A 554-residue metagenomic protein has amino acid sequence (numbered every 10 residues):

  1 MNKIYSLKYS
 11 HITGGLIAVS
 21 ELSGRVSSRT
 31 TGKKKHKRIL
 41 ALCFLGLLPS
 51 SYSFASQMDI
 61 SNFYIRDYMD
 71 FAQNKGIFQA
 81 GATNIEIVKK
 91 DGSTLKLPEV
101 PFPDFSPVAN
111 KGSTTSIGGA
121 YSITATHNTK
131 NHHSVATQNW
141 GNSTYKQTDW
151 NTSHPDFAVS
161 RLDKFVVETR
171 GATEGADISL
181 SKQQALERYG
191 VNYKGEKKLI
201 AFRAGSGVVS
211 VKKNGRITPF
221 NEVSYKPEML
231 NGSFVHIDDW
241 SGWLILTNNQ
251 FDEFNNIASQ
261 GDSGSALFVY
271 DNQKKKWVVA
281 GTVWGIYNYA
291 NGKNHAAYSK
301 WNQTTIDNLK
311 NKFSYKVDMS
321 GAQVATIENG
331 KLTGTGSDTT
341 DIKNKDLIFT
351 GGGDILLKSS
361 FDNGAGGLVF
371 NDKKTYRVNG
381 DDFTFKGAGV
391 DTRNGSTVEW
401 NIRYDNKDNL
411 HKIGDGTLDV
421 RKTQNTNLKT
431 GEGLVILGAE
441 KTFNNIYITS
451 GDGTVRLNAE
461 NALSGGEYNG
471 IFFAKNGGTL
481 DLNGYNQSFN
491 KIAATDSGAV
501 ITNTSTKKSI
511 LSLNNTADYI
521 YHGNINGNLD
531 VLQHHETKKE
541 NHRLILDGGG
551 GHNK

Functional and structural regions predicted by a protein language model:
K8, I12-A55: Gram-negative bacterial Sec-dependent N-terminal signal peptides
I17, I123, V278-A280, I436 (+2 more regions): Generic structural signal for well-ordered beta-strand positions
S23-G24, H127-K130, D163-E168, S206-S210 (+6 more regions): Acidic glycine-/aspartate-rich tracts in secreted/extracellular proteins
S56-K90, G112-N128, S224-D252, N256-I327: C-terminal subregion of chymotrypsin/trypsin-like serine protease catalytic domains
E86-S143: Catalytic histidine site
K130-N142, K197-G205, V269: Short conserved beta-strand and strand-loop elements enriched in small hydrophobics with frequent Asp/Gly
K146-Q147, N311-K554: Beta-strand-rich extracellular passenger or scaffold domains
F157, R161-I257: Chymotrypsin/trypsin-fold serine protease catalytic domain
